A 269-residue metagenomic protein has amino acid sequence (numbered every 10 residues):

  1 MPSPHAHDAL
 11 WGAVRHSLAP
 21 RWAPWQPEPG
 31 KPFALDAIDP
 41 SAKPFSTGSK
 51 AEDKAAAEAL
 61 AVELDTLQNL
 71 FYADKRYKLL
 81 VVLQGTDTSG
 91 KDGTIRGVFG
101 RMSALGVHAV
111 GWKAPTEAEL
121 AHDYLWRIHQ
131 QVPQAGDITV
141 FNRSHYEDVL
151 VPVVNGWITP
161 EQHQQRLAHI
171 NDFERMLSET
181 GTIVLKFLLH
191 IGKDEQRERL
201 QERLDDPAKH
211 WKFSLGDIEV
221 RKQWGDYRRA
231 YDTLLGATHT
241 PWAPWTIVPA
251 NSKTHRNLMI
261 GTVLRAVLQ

Functional and structural regions predicted by a protein language model:
M1, V151-H169, L177-R229: A glycine- and Lys/Arg-enriched "phosphate-lid" helix/loop adjacent to the NTP-binding pocket of small-molecule kinases
P2, R229-Q269: NTP-dependent small-molecule kinase module
P2-A61: Charged, amphipathic alpha-helical linker segments immediately N-terminal to NTP-binding catalytic cores
F45-A56, L105-L167: Conserved nucleotide-sensing/catalytic segment adjacent to the nucleotide-binding pocket in NTP-handling enzymes
E63-Y72: Pre-Walker A adenine-sensing motif
Y77-K78, H108, A135-I138, G181-L185: Loop/turn-to-beta-strand initiation segments
V81-F99: Glycine-rich phosphate-binding P-loop
V81-Q84, T182-E195, L215-E219, T240-L258: Phosphate-binding beta-loop-alpha motif at adenosine-nucleotide cofactor sites
